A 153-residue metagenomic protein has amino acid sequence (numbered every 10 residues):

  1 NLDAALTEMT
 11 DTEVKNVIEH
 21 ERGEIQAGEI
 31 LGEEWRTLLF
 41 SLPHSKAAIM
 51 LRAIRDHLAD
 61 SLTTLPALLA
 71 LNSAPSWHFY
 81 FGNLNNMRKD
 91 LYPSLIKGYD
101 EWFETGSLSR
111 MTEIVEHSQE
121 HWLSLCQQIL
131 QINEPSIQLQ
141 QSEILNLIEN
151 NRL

Functional and structural regions predicted by a protein language model:
N1-D11: Active-site scaffold of zinc-dependent metalloenzymes
T7-E8, K15, R52: Short capping loops/turns at secondary-structure boundaries
D11-K15, F79-G82: Alpha-helical scaffolds flanking conserved acidic
T12-I30: Active-site recognition of the HExxH zinc-binding catalytic motif
K15, E33, L71-P75: Intrinsically disordered, low-complexity segments enriched in charged and polar residues
G28-R55: Post-HEXXH active-site segment of zinc metalloproteases
R52-L68: An active-site-proximal "capping" alpha-helix that borders the catalytic cofactor pocket
T64-R152: Long, well-structured alpha-helical subdomains associated with metal-dependent extracellular/ecto-lumenal hydrolases
